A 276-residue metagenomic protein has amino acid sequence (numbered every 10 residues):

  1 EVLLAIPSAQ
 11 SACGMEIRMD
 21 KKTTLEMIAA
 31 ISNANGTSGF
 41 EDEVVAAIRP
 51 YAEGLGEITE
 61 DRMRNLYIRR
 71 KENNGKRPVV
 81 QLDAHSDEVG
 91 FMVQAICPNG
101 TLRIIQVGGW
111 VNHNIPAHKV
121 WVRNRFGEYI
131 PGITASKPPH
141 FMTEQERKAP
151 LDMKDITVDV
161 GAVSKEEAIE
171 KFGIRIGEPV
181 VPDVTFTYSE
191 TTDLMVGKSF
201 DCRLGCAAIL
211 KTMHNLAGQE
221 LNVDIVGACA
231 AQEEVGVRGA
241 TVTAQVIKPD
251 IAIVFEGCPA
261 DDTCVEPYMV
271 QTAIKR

Functional and structural regions predicted by a protein language model:
V2-R276: N-terminal hydrophobic/helix-forming segments and targeting peptides
